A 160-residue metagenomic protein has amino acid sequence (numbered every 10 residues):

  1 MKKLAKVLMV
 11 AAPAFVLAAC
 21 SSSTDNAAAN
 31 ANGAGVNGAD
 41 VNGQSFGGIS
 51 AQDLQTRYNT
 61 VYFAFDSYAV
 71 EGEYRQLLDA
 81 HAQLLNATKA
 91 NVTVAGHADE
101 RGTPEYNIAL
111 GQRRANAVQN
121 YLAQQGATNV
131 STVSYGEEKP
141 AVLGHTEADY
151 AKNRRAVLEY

Functional and structural regions predicted by a protein language model:
M1-M9: Bacterial N-terminal signal peptides that target proteins for export
F15-A19: C-terminal motif of bacterial Sec signal peptides marking the signal peptidase cleavage site
S21-N91: Periplasmic peptidoglycan-binding/tethering modules of Gram-negative envelope proteins
E73-A80, E105, R113, A117 (+1 more regions): Extracytoplasmic/secreted proteins, especially bacterial periplasmic and envelope-associated proteins
T88-H97, Q112-A141, R154-Y160: A non-catalytic structural micro-motif
A98-T103: Surface-exposed aromatic
V142-T146: Short beta-alpha junctions and helix-cap segments that line functional grooves
A148-K152: A generic structural micro-feature
